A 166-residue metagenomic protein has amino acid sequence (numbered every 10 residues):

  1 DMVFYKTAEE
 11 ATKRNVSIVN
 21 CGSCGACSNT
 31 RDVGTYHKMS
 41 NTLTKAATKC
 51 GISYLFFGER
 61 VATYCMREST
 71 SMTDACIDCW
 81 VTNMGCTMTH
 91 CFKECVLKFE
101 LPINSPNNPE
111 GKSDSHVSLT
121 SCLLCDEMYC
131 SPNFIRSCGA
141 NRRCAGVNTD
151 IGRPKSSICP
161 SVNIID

Functional and structural regions predicted by a protein language model:
D1-D166: General marker for long, soluble alpha-helical cores
